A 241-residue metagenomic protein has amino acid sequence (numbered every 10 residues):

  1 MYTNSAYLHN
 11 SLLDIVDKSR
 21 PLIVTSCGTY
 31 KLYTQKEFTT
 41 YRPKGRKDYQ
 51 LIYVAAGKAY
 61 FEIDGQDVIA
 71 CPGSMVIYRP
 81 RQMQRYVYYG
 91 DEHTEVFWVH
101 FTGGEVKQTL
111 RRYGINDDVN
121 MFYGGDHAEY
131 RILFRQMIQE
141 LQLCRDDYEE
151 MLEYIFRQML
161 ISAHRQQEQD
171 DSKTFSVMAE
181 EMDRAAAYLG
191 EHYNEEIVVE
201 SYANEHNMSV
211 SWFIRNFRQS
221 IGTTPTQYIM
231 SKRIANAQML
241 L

Functional and structural regions predicted by a protein language model:
M1-I69, G90, K107, Y113-N120: Generic protein-terminus/edge-of-domain signal
P21, D48, H127, R131 (+5 more regions): Short, structured helix-loop boundary elements
V54, L189-H192, L241: Short helix-to-turn junction characteristic of helix-turn-helix DNA-binding domains, especially the helix
G65-R79: Short acidic-glycine-tyrosine-enriched beta hairpin
D67, R81-E105: Ligand-binding loop in jelly-roll beta-barrel domains
Q108-T174, A187: Amphipathic alpha-helical segments enriched in hydrophobic/aromatic residues interleaved with Lys/Arg
S162, R184, G190-A235: Basic/polar phosphate-binding segments, predominantly the helix-turn-helix DNA-binding elements of transcriptional
